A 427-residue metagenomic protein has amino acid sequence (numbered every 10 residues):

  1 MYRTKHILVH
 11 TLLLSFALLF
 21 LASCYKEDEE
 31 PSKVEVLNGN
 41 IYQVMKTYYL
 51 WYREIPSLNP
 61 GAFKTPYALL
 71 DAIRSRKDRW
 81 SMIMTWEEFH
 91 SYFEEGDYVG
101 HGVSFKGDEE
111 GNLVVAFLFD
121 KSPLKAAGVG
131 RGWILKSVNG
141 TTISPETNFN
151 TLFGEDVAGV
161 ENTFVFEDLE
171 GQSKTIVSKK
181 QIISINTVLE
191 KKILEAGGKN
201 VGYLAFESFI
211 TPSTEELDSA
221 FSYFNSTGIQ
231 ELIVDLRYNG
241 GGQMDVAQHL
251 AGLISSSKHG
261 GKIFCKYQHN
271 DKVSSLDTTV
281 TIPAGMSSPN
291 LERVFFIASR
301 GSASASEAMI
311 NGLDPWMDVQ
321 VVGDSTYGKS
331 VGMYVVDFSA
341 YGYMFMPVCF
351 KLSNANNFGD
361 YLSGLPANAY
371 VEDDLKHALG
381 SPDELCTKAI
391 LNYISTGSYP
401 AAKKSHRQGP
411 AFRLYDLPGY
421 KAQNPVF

Functional and structural regions predicted by a protein language model:
Y2-L12: Bacterial N-terminal signal peptides that target proteins for export
F20-S23: C-terminal motif of bacterial Sec signal peptides marking the signal peptidase cleavage site
Y25-P31: Bacterial lipoprotein signal-peptidase II cleavage site
P31-A116, E161, E167-E190, A411-L414 (+1 more regions): Extended, small/polar residue-biased N-terminal targeting/export presequences and adjacent propeptide/linker tracts
I41, V103, L124, G132-L135 (+4 more regions): Terminal peptide-recognition signature
E95-S137, T141-P145, T211-T214: PDZ/PDZ-like domain segments forming the peptide/carboxylate-binding groove, activating on the N-terminal beta-strands
S137-I229, P283: C-terminal, low-ordered peptide segments at domain boundaries
E216-D218, Y223-F224, E231, G240-F427: C-terminal "post-core" interaction segments
